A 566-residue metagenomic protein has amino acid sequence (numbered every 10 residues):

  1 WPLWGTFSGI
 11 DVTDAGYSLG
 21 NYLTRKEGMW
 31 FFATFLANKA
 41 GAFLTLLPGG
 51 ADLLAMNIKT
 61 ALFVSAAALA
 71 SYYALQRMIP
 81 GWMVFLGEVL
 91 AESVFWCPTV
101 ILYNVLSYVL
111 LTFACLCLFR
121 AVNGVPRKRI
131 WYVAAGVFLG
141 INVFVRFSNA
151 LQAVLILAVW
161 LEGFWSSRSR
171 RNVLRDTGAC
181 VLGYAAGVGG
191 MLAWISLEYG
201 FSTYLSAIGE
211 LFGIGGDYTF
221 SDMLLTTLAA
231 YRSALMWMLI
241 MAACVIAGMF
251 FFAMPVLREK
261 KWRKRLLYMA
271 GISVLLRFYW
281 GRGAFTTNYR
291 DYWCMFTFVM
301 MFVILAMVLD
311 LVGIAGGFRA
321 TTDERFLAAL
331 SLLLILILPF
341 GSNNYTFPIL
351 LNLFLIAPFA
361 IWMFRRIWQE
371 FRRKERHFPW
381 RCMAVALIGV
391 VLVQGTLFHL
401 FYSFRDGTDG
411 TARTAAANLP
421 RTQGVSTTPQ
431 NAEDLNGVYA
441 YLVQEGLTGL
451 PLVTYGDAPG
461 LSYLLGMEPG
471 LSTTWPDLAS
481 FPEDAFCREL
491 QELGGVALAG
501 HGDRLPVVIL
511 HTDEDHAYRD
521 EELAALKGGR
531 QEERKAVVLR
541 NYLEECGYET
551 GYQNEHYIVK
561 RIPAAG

Functional and structural regions predicted by a protein language model:
W4-N21, G28-L44, G50-A51, Y199-G200: Extracytoplasmic catalytic/substrate-binding loops of multi-pass membrane glycan-assembly enzymes
F35, K39, L47-L69: Loop-to-helix entry region of an early transmembrane alpha helix in multi-pass inner-membrane enzymes
I58-P80, F250-F252: Transmembrane-helix motifs of polytopic, lipid-linked glycan transferases
S71-S93, I130: Transmembrane-helix signature of polytopic, membrane-embedded enzymes that assemble or transfer cell-envelope glycans
V94-W96, C117, I130-A158, L182-A186 (+1 more regions): Membrane-interface alpha helices of multi-pass inner-membrane proteins
T99-Y108: Short acidic/glycine- and proline-prone juxtamembrane loop motifs at membrane-interface regions of multi-pass membrane
C117, V122-N123, Q152-G189, A193 (+2 more regions): Perimembrane helix-loop-helix junctions
T396-A479, P506-H516, K560: Short periplasmic/luminal acceptor-recognition loop of GT-C membrane glycosyltransferases, typified by
